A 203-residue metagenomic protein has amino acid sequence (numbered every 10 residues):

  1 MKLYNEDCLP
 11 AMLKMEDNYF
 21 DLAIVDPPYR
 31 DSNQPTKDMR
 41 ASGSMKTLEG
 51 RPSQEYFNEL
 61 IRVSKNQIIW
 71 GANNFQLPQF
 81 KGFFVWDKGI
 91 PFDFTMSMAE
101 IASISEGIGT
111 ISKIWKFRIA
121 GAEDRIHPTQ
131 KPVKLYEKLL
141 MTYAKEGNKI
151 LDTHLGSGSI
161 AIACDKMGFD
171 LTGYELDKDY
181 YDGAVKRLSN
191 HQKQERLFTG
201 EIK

Functional and structural regions predicted by a protein language model:
M1-L151, S157-K203: Class I S-adenosyl-L-methionine-dependent methyltransferase catalytic core
